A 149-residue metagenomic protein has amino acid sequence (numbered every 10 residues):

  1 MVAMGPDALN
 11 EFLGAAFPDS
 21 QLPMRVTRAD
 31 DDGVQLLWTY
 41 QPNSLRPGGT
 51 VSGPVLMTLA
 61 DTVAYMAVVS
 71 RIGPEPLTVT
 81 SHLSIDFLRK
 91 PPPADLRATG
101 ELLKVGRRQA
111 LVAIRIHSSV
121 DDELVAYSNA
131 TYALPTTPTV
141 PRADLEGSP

Functional and structural regions predicted by a protein language model:
M1-L37, P42, A143-P149: Non-catalytic linker/capping segments at the edges of enzyme domains
A3, K90-P93, T99, L103-P149: HotDog/MaoC-like acyl-thioester-processing domains
S20-L22, D32-V34, G53, E75-L83 (+3 more regions): A generic structural signal for short beta-strands and their flanking turns/coil linkers
W38-Y40, F87, L134: Hydrophobic residues in beta-strands and at strand termini
T39-Y65: Hot-dog-fold acyl-thioester-processing enzymes
M66-R97, L102: Hydrophobic beta-strand-centered segment that forms part of the acyl-chain substrate-binding groove
